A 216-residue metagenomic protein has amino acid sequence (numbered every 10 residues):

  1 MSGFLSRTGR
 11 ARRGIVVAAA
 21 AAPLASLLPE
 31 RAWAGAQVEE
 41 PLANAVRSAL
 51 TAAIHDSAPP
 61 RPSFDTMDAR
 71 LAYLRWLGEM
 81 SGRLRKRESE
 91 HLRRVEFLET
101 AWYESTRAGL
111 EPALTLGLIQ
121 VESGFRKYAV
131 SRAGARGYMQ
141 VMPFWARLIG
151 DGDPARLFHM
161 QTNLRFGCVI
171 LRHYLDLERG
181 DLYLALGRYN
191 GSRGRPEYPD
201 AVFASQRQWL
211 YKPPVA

Functional and structural regions predicted by a protein language model:
M1-A11, V17-S26: N-terminal secretory signal peptides
R10-A11, V38, L42, A69-A72: Non-membrane alpha-helical secondary structure
R12-G14, A43, T51, P199: Low-complexity, intrinsically disordered short peptide segments enriched in small/polar/basic residues
E30-A34: Sec/Tat signal peptide C-region and signal peptidase I cleavage site
A36-A52: Short N-terminal segments immediately surrounding and downstream of signal-peptide cleavage
A52-A216: Catalytic glycan-binding domains that act on GlcNAc-containing polysaccharides
